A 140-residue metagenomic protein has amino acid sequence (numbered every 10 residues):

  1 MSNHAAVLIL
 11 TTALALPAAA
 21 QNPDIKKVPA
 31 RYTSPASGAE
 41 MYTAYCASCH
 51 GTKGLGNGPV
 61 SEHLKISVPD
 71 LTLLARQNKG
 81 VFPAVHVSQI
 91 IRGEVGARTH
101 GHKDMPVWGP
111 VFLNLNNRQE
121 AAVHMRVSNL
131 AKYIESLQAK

Functional and structural regions predicted by a protein language model:
M1-N3: N-terminal secretory signal peptides that target proteins for export/translocation
A6-P17: Bacterial N-terminal signal peptides
I9, K27, V60, R76 (+1 more regions): Generic anion/oxyanion-binding catalytic loop in active/binding sites
A20-M41, K79: Electrostatic cytochrome c docking/interface patches
A39-I66, V81, R92-K103, L137-K140: Periplasmic/extracellular electron-transfer cofactor-ligation site, primarily the c-type cytochrome heme-c attachment
L64-M125, L130-I134: Extracytoplasmic electron-transfer domains, predominantly the class I c-type cytochrome c fold
